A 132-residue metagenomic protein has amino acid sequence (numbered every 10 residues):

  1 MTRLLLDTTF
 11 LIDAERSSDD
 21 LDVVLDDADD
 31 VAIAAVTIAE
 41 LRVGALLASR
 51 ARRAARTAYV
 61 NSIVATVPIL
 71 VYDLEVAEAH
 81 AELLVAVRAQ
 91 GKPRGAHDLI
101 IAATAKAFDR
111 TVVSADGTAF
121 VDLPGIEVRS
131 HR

Functional and structural regions predicted by a protein language model:
M1, A102, K106-R132: Acidic, PIN/NYN-like endoribonuclease modules and their adjacent C-terminal/linker elements
M1-T37, V43-S62: Short, well-structured N-terminal submotif of metal-dependent ribonuclease cores
L6-D7, I33-A34, P93-G95, D116 (+1 more regions): Histidine- and aromatic-rich ligand-binding microenvironments
D27, A65, L123-P124: Short, structured coil segments at secondary-structure junctions
E40, A79, D122: Phosphate- and divalent-cation-binding pockets in alpha/beta enzyme and binding domains that engage nucleotide-derived
V43, P68-A115: Active-site neighborhoods of divalent-metal-dependent phosphate/nucleic-acid chemistry enzymes
A48-R52, V87-R88, S130-R132: Short, hinge-like loop/turn segments at secondary-structure boundaries
